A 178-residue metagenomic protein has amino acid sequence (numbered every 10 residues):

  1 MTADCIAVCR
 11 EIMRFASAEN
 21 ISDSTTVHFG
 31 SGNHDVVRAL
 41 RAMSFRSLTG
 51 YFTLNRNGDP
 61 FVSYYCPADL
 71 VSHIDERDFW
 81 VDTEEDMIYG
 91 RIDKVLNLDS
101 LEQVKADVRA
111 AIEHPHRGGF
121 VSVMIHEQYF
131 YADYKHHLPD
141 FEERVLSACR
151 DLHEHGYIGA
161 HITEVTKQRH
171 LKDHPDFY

Functional and structural regions predicted by a protein language model:
M1-E11, S100-A110, H137-D151: Well-ordered, non-membrane alpha-helical segments in soluble/globular domains
M1-F15, H116-M124: Short, composition-biased local secondary-structure segments
A3, A7, A16-A18, A39-A42 (+6 more regions): A sequence-composition feature that detects small, non-aromatic residues
S17, S47-T53, S122-Y178: C-terminal domain-boundary segment and adjacent tail
N20, T26-S122: Active-site-adjacent pocket scaffolds in enzyme catalytic domains
S24-F29, D133-H137: Conserved aromatic-histidine-acidic binding/catalytic patches
